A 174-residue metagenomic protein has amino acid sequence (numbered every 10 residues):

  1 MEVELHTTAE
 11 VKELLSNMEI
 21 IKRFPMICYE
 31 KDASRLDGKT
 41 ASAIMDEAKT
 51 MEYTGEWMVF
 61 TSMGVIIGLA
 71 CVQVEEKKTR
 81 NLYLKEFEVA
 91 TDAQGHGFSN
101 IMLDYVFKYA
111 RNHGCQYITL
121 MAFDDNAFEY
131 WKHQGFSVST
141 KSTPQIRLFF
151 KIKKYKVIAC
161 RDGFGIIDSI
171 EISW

Functional and structural regions predicted by a protein language model:
T7-R80, K85, A90, L103-Y105 (+1 more regions): Acetyl-CoA-dependent GNAT
G55, S142-R147, G165-D168: Short hydrophobic/aromatic beta-strand or adjacent loop that forms the aromatic wall/cage of a ligand/substrate-binding
V89, G95-K108, H133: Conserved acetyl-CoA-binding loop-helix of GNAT-fold acetyltransferases
A110-F123: Conserved GNAT acetyl-CoA-binding A-motif
F123-P144: Conserved active-site alpha-helix within GNAT-family acetyltransferase domains
R147-K156: Short beta-strand-to-coil "C-cap" segments at the C-terminal boundary of structured domains/repeats, marking
K156-W174: Intrinsically disordered, low-complexity, positively biased terminal segments
